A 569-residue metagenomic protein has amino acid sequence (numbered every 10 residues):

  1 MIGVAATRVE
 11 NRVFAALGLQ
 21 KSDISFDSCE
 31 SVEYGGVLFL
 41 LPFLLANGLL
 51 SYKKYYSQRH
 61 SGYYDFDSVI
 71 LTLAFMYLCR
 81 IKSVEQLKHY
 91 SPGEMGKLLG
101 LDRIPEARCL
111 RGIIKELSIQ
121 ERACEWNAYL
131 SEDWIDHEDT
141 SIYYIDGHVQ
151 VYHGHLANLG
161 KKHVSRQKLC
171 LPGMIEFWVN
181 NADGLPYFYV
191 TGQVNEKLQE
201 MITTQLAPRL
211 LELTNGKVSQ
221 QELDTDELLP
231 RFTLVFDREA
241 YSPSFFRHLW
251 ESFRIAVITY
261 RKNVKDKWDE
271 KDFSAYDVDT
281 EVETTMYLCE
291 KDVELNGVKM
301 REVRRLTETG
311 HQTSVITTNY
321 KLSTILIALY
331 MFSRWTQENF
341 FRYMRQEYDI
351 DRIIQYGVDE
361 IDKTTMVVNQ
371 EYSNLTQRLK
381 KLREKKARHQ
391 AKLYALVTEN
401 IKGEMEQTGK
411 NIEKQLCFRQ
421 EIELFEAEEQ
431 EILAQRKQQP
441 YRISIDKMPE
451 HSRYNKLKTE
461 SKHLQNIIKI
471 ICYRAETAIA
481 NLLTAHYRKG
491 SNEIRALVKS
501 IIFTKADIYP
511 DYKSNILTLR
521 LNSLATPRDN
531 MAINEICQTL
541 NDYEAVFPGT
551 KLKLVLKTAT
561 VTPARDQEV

Functional and structural regions predicted by a protein language model:
M1-L169, M174-E227, Q430-V569: Dynamic "connector" segments at or just before major functional cores
V9-N11, R247, S252-Q337, R345 (+3 more regions): An anionic, glycine-rich sequence signature occurring as long contiguous blocks
K54-H60, K162, T317, I325-M331 (+1 more regions): Short, solvent-exposed helix-loop connector elements
L99, H153-N158, S244-H248, D269-D272 (+1 more regions): Short acidic, glycine/serine/threonine-rich loops at helix termini
L234-S244, N263-D266: Acidic, metal-coordinating catalytic cores used for nucleic-acid/nucleotide bond scission and strand-transfer chemistry
A256, S323, M331-V367, I422-F425 (+1 more regions): C-terminal, active-site-flanking charged/polar segments
Y343-I401: Charged, amphipathic alpha-helical linkers/stalks
H389-P440: Extended alpha-helical coiled-coil "stalk/arm" regions that act as elongated linkers or oligomerization scaffolds
